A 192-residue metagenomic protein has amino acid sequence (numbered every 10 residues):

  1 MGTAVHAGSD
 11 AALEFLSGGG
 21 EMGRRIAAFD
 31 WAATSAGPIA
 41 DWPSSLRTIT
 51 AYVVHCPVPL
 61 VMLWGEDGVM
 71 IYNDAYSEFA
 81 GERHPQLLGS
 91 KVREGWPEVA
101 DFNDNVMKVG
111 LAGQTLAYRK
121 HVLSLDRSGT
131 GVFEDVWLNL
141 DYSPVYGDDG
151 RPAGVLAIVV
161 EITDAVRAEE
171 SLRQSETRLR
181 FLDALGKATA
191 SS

Functional and structural regions predicted by a protein language model:
M1-G8, V160-T177: PAS-associated C-terminal cap
A12, A27-F29, S35-G37, C56-V58 (+2 more regions): PAS-family sensory domains
D30-I39, R180-S192: Short regulatory/linker helices and ligand/cofactor-binding micro-motifs at input modules
A33-L46, E170-T177: Short, charged amphipathic alpha-helical "coupling" segments at sensory-output junctions in signaling proteins
A117, W137-L140, L156: PAS/PAC sensory module
H121, S143-D148: Output-coupling edge of small sensory domains
R151, I158: Sensory beta-strand/linker motifs that couple input domains to effectors
